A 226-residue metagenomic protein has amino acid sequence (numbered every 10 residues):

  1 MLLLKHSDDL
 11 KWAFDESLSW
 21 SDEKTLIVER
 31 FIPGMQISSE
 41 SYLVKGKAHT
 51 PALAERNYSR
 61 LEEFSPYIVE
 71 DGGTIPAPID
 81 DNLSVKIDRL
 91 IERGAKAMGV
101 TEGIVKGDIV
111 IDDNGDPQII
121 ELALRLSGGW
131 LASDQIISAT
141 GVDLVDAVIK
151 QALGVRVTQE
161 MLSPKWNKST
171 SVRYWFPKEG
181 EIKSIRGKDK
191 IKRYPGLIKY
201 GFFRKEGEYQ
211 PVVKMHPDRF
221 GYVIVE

Functional and structural regions predicted by a protein language model:
M1-I27: N-terminal beta-alpha lobe that positions the nucleotide/phosphoryl donor in ATP/NTP-coupled carboxylate activation
L2, E29-R30, D108, I137: Glycine- and other small-residue-rich loops at beta-strand/loop junctions that grip anionic moieties
L2, R30, I75-P76, F220-E226: Short, well-ordered beta-strand elements within core beta-sheets of diverse protein domains
S17-E23, I32-P76, V85-Q118, A123-A132 (+1 more regions): Phosphate-binding core of ATP-grasp and ATP-grasp-like enzymes
E55, D146-K150: Generic alpha-helical structural context detector
E92-A95, S133-I136, I149, Y174: Generic hydrophobic alpha-helical scaffold/packing signal
R125-A147: ATP-dependent carboxylate-activation loops
I149-E226: Peripheral (often C-terminal) accessory segments that flank ATP-dependent C-N-forming ligase machineries
